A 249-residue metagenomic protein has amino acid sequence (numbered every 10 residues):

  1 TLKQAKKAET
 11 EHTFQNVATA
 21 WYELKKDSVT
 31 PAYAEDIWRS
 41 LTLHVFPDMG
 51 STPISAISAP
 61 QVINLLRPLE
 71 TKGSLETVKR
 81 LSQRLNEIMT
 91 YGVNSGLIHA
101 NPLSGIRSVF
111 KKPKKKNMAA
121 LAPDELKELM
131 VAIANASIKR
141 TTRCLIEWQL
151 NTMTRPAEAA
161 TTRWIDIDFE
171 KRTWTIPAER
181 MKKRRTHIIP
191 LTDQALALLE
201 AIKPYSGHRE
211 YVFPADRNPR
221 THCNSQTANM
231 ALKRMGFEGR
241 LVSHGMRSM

Functional and structural regions predicted by a protein language model:
K7-K72, I88-Y91, V109-F110, F237: Basic/aromatic-enriched alpha-helical hairpins
V62, L85, A159, S243-M249: Short, basic/aromatic-rich helical patch in the C-terminal catalytic core of site-specific tyrosine
L69-R84, N94-T162, E170, M181-R185 (+1 more regions): Basic, Lys/Arg- and aromatic-enriched nucleic-acid-binding interface segment
S104-S108, K116, K171-E179, V212-A215 (+1 more regions): Short functional hotspots where side chains directly engage DNA or cofactors
K127, V131-R143, T152, I189 (+2 more regions): Short, basic (Lys/Arg/His-rich) helix/loop patches that form interaction surfaces in the mid-to-C-terminal regions
T173, T186-P190: Well-ordered beta-strand positions in beta-sheet-rich domains
